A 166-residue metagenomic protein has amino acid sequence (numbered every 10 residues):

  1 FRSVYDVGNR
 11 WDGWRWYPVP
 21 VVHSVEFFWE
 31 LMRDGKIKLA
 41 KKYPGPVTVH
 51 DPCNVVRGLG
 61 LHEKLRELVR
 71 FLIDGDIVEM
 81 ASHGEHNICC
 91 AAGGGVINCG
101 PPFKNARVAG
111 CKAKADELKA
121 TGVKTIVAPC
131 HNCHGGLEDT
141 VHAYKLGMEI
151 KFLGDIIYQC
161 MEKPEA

Functional and structural regions predicted by a protein language model:
F1-A166: Iron-sulfur cluster-binding electron-transfer modules in prokaryotic oxidoreductases
